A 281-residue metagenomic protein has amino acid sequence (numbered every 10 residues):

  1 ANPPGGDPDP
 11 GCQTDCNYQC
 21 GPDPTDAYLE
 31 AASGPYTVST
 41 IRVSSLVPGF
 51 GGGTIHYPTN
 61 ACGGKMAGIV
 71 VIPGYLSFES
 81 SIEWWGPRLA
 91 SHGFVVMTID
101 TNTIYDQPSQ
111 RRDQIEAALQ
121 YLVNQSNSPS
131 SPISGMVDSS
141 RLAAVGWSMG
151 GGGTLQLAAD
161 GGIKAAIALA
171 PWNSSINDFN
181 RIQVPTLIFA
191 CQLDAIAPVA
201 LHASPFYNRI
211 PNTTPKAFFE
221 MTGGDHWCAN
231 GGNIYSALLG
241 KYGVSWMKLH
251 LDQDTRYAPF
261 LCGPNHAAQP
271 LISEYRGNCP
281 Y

Functional and structural regions predicted by a protein language model:
G11-G64: N-terminal cap/lid segment of alpha/beta-hydrolase-fold proteins
N60-K65, S109-G152: Gly/Ser-rich "nucleophile elbow"/oxyanion-hole loop immediately N-terminal to the catalytic nucleophile in hydrolases
G64-G74: Short beta-strand element of the alpha/beta-hydrolase
S80-D100: Short amphipathic alpha-helix adjacent to the substrate-entry channel of hydrolases
I182, I188-A190: Short beta-strand/loop motif that positions the catalytic acidic residue of the alpha/beta-hydrolase fold
L193-P198, D225-W227: Acidic catalytic loop of the alpha/beta-hydrolase fold
A197-R209: Short alpha-helix in the alpha/beta-hydrolase fold that links the catalytic acid
T214, G223, N230-Y281: Alpha/beta-hydrolase-fold serine-hydrolase catalytic core, especially in secreted/extracellular enzymes
